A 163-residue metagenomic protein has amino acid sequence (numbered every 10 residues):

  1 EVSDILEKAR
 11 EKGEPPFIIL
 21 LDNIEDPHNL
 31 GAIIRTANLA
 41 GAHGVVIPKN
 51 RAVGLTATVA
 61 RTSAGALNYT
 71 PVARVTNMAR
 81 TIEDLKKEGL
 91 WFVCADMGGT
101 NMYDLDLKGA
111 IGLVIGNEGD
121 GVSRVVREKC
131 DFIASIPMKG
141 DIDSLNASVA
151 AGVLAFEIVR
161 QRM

Functional and structural regions predicted by a protein language model:
E1-M163: Post-transcriptional modification and biogenesis factors for structured RNAs of the translation apparatus
